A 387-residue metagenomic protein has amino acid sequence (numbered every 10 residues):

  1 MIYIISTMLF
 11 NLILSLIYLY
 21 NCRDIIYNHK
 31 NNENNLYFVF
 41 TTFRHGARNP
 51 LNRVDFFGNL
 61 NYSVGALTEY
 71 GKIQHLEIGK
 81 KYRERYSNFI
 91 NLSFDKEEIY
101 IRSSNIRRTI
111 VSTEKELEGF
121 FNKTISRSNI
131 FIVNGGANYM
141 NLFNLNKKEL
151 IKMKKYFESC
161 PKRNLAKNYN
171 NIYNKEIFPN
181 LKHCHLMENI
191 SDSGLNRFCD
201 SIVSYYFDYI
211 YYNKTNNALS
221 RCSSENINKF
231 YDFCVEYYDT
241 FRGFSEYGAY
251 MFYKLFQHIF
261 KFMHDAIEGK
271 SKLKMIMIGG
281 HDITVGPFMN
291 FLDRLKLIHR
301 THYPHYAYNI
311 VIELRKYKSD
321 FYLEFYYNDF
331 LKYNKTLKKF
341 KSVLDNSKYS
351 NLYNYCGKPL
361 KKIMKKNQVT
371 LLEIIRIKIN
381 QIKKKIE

Functional and structural regions predicted by a protein language model:
M1-I13: Classical eukaryotic N-terminal signal peptides for Sec-dependent ER targeting/secretion, especially the positively
S15, L19-C22: Boundary at the C-terminal end of the N-terminal hydrophobic targeting segment
C22-Y100, S104-I276, G280-E387: Signature for phosphate-centric chemistry
